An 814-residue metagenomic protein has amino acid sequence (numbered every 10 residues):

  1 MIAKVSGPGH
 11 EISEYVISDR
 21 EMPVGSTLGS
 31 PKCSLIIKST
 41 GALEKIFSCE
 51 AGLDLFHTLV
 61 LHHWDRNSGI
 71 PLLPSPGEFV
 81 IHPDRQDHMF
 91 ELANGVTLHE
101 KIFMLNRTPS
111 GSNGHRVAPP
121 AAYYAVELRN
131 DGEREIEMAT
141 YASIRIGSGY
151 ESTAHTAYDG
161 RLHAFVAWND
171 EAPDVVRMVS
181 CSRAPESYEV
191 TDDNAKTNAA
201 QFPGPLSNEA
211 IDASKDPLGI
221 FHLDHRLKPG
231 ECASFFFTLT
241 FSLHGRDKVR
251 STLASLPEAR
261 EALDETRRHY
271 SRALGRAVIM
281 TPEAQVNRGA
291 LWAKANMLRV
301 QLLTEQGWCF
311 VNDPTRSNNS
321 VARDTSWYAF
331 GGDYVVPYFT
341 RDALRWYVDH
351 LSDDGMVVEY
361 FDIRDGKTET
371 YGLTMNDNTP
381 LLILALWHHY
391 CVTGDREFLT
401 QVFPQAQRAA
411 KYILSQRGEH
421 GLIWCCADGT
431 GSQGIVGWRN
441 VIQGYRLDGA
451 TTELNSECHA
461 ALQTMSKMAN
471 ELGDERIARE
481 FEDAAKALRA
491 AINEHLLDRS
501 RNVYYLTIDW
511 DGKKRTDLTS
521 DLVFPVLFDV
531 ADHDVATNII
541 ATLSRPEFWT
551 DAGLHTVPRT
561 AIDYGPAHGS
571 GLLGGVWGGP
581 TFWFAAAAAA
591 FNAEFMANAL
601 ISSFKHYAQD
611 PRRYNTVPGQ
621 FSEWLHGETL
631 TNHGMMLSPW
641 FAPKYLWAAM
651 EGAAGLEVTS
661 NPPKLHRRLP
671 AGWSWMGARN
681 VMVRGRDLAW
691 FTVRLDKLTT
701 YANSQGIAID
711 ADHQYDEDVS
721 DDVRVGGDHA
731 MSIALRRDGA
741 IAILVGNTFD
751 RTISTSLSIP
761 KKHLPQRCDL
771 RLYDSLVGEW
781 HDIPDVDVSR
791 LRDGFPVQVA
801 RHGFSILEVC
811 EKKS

Functional and structural regions predicted by a protein language model:
M1-L55, M297, R316-S320, G372-H389 (+5 more regions): C-terminal capping/lid segments that line or modulate ligand- or cofactor-binding pockets
M1-Q285, A590, H606, L656-I759 (+4 more regions): Terminal accessory carbohydrate-recognition/targeting modules of carbohydrate-active enzymes
Y124, F235-F237, G289, N296 (+14 more regions): Alpha-helical packing segments of well-folded alpha/beta enzyme cores
R129-N130, L227-P229, A233, L263 (+6 more regions): Aromatic-rich carbohydrate-recognition surfaces in CAZymes
R276, M280-N319, L344-T374, S415-A450 (+6 more regions): Extended glycan-interaction surfaces of carbohydrate-active proteins
I279-N287, G332-L344, H389-Q407, G418 (+4 more regions): Structural helix-adjacent loops and short alpha-helical linkers that scaffold large soluble proteins
T451-A478, E482-R489, G575-R612: Extended amphipathic alpha-helical segments enriched in small hydrophobics
T542-S544, S758-H763: Short, solvent-exposed amphipathic alpha-helical segments in soluble enzyme and RNA/protein-processing domains
